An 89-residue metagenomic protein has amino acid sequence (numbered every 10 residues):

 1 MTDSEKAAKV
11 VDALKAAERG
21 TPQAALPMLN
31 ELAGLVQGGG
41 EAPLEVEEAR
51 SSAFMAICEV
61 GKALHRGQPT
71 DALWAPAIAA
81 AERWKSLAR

Functional and structural regions predicted by a protein language model:
M1-A33, A81: Short terminal alpha-helical segments
M1-S4, G40, K85-R89: Short intrinsically disordered terminal tails
V11, V36-G39, S52, P76 (+1 more regions): Residue-level detection of beta-strand scaffold positions
L26-N30, E47-S51, T70-A79: Short, charged, amphipathic alpha-helical segments
V36, E41-G67: Long, amphipathic, charge-rich alpha-helical segments that form helical bundles/coiled-coils
I57-R89: Amphipathic alpha-helical binding modules
